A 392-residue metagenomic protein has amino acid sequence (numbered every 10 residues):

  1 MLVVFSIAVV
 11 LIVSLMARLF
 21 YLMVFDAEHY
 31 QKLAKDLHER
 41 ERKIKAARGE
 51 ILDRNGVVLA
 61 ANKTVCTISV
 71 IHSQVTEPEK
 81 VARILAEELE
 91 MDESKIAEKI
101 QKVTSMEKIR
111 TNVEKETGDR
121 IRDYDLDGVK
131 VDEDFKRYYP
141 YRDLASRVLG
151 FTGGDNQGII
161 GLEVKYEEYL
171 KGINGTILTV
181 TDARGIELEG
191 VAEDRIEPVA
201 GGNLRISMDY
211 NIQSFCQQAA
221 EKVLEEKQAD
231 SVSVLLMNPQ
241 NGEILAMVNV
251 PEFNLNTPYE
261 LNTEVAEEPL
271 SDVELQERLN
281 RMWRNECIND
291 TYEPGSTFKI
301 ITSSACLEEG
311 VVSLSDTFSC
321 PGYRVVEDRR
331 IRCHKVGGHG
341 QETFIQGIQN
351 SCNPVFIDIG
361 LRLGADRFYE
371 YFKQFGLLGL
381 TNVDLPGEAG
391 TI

Functional and structural regions predicted by a protein language model:
M1-E267, T291, D366-G376: Periplasmic/cell-envelope proteins involved in peptidoglycan metabolism and beta-lactam response
A60, D182-E193, M208, V234 (+2 more regions): Beta-lactam-recognizing serine transpeptidase/beta-lactamase-like catalytic domain environment
